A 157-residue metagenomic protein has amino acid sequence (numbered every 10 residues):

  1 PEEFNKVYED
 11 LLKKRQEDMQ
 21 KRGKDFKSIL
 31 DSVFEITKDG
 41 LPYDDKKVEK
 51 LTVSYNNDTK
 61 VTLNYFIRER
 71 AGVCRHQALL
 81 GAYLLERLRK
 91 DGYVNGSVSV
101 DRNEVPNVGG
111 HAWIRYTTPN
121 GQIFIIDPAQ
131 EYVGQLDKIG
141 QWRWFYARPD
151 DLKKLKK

Functional and structural regions predicted by a protein language model:
E2-N64: Secondary-structure boundary elements
N5-K14, I29, V33-D39, A112 (+3 more regions): Generic low-polarity alpha-helical segments
I29, V33, E69-L85: Active-site nucleophilic cysteine motif
L63-Y65, G81-L84, K157: Long, low-complexity, Gly/Thr
N64-E69, A112-R115: Functionally constrained cores in energy, signaling, and assembly domains
I67-A71, N103-V105: A glycine-rich, coil/turn loop motif that links secondary-structure elements
H76-K153: Hydrophobic/aromatic-rich core segments of domains that either
